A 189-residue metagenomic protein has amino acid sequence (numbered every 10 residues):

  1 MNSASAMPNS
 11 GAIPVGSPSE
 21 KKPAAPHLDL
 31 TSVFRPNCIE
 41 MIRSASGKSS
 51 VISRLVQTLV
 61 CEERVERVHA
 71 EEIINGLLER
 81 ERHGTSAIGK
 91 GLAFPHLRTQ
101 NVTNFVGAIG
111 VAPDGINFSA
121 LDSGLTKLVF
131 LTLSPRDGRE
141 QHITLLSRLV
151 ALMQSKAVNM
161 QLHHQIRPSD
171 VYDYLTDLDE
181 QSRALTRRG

Functional and structural regions predicted by a protein language model:
M1-G189: Cytosolic covalent-transfer regions centered on His/Cys nucleophiles that carry phosphoryl or persulfide groups
